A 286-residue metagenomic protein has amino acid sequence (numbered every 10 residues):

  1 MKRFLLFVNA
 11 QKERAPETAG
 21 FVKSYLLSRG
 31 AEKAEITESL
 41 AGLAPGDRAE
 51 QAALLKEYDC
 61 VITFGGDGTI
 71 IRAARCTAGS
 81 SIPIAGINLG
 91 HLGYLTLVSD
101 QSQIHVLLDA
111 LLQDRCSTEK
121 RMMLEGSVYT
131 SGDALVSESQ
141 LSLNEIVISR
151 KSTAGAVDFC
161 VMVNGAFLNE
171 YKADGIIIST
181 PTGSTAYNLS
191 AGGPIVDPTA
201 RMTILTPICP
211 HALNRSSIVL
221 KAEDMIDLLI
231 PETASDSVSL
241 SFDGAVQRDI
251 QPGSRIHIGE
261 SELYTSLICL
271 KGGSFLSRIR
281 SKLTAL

Functional and structural regions predicted by a protein language model:
M1-C60, Q101-S117, V128-A134, E138-Q140: ATP/NTP phosphate-donor binding region
L6, T63, I178: Redox-cofactor binding/interface segments in oxidoreductases and associated redox assembly factors
A15, G68-A73, T185-S190: Short glycine/serine/threonine-rich phosphate/pyrophosphate-binding segments that cradle anionic phosphate groups
T63-D67, A74-T77: N-terminal glycine-rich "phosphate-gripper" loop used for MgATP/nucleotide binding and carboxylate activation
R72, C76-G90, Y94: Gly/Ser-rich helix-loop-strand patches that form or flank binding pockets for ribonucleotide-derived cofactors
H91-D174: Catalytic core of DAGKc-family lipid kinases
Q140, I148, N164-F167, R215-L286: ATP/nucleoside-binding phosphotransfer catalytic cores, i.e., glycine-rich phosphate-binding loops
A166-N214: Gly/Ser/Thr-rich active-site loops/lids in small-molecule metabolic enzymes that frequently grip phosphoryl groups
